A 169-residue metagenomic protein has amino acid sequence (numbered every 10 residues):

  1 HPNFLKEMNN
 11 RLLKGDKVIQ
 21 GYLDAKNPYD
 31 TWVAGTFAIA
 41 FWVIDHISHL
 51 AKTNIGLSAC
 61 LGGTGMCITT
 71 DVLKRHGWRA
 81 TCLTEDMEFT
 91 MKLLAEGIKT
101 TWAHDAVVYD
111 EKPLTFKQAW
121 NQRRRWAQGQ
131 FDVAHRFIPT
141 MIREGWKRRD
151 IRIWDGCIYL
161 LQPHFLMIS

Functional and structural regions predicted by a protein language model:
H1, G21-Y22, A103, E111 (+1 more regions): Generic beta-strand/beta-sheet core signal
N3, E7-C82, R124, F131 (+1 more regions): Long helical/loop segments within the catalytic core of UDP-sugar-dependent glycosyltransferases, especially the large
N3, T31, T84, E88 (+1 more regions): Charged, alpha-helix-enriched surfaces in structured cytosolic catalytic cores of large nucleotide-utilizing machines
D16, T81, T90-Y109: Catalytic donor-sugar/metal-binding loop of nucleotide-sugar-dependent glycosyltransferases
D30, I55, K92, K112-P113: Short Asp/Glu-rich motifs
I55-G56, L114-S169: Basic/Trp-rich segment in TM-proximal cytosolic loops or flexible interdomain/linker regions
G63, W102-A103, Y109-N121: Catalytic cores of eukaryotic secretory-pathway lumenal/extracellular enzymes that build and remodel glycoconjugates
T70-D71, M87, A106: Structural detector for helix-capping/boundary residues
